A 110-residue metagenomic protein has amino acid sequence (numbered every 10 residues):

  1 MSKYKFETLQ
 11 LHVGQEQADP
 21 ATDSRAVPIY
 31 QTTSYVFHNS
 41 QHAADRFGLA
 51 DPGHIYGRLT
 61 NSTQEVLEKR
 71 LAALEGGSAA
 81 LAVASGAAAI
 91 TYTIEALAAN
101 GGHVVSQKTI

Functional and structural regions predicted by a protein language model:
M1-Y30: Short conserved active-site loop signatures built around small residues
P28-I29, A79-A82, G102-H103: Structural motif
I29-S34, Q41: C-terminal substrate-binding/catalytic lobe of Rossmann-fold NAD(P)-dependent oxidoreductases
N39-A88: Conserved N-terminal alpha-helix of the aminotransferase class I/II PLP-enzyme fold
A73-L74, T91-N100: Alpha-helix C-terminal capping segments
V83-A84, Y92, V105-K108: Structural motif
A96-I110: Conserved PLP-anchoring active-site segment centered on the Schiff-base-forming lysine
